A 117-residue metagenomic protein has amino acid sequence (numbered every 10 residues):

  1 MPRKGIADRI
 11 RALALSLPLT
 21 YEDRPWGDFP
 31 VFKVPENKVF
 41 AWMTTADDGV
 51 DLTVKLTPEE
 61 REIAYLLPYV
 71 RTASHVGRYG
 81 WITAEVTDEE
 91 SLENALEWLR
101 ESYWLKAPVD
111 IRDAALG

Functional and structural regions predicted by a protein language model:
M1-G117: Charge-dense, helix-prone N-terminal extensions
